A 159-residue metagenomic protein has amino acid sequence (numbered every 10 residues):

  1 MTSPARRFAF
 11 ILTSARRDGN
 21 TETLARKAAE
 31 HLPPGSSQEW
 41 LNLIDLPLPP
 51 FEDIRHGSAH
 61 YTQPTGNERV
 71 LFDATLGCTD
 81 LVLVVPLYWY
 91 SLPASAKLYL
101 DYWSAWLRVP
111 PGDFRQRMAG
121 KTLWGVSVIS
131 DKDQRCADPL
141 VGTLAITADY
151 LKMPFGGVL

Functional and structural regions predicted by a protein language model:
M1-D113: N-terminal beta1-alpha1-beta2 submodule of the flavodoxin-like/Rossmannoid cofactor-binding fold
E39, G157-L159: Structural signal for short hydrophobic segments within the conserved structured cores of catalytic domains across
G112-G157: Short, glycine-/small-residue-rich phosphate/pyrophosphate-handling segment
